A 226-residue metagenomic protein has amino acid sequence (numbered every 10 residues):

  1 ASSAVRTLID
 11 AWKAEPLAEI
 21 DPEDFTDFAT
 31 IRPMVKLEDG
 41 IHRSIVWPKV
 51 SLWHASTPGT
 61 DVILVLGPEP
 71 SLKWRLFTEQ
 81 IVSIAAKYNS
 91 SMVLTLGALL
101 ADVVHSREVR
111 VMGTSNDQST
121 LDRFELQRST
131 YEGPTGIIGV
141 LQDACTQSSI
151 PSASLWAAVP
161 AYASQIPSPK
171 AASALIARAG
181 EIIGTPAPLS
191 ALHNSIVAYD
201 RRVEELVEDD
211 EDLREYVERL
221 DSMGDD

Functional and structural regions predicted by a protein language model:
A1-E69: N-terminal short beta-loop-beta anion/metal-coordinating cradle
S3-D10, Q80-S83, K170-S173: Short, solvent-exposed amphipathic alpha-helical segments in soluble enzyme and RNA/protein-processing domains
A18, I63-V65, L94, P151-W156: Hydrophobic/aromatic beta-strand patches that form the interior of the parallel beta-sheet core in alpha/beta enzyme
A18-D24, M92-A98, A191: A generic structural motif
T60, P68-Q118: Internal, conserved structured core segments that host functional sites
S91, I150-S154, T185-L189: Short, structured loop/turn "capping" segments at alpha-beta junctions
D102-I182: Catalytic cores of processing enzymes, dominated by hydrolases/peptidases, characterized by acidic/His-rich
A163-D226: A conserved C-terminal secondary-structure "cap"
